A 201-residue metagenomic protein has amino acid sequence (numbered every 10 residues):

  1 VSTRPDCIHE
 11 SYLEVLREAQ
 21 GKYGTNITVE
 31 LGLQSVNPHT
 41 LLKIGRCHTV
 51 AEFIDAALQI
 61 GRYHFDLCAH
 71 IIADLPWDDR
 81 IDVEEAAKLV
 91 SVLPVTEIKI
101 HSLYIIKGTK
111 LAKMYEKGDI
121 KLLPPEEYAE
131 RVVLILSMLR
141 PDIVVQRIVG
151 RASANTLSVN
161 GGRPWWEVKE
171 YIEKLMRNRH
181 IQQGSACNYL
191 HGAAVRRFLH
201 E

Functional and structural regions predicted by a protein language model:
V1-V50, I54-A56, G61-R62: Conserved SAM/AdoMet-binding glycine-rich loop
R4-I8, P76, G150-N155: Short, internal active-site loops enriched in acidic
E10-Y12, T40, R80, T109 (+1 more regions): Generic domain-boundary/flexible-linker signal
E30, I72, E116: Short glycine/serine/threonine-biased micro-segments
H39-R46, I72-L75, D119: Surface-exposed cleft-lining segments at the edges of enzyme active sites
K43-R46, D79-I81, V159: Short, solvent-exposed loop/turn segments at secondary-structure boundaries
A51-K110, E126-R151: Conserved C-terminal portion of the radical SAM core fold that forms the substrate/S-adenosylmethionine-binding
E97, Y104-E201: Auxiliary Fe-S-binding modules of radical SAM enzymes
